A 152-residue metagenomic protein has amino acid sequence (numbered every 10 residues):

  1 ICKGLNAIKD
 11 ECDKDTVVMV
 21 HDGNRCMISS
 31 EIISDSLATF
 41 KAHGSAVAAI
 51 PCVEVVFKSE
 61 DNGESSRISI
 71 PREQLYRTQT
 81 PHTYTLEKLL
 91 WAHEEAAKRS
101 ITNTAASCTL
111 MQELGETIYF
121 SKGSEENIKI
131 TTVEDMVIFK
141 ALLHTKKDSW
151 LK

Functional and structural regions predicted by a protein language model:
I1-C2, S30-I33, V133: Conserved strand-to-helix beginnings and helix N-cap segments that scaffold or border functional pockets
I1-K14: Short phosphate-binding loop-to-helix
G4, D22, P51, T85 (+1 more regions): Residue-level signal for inorganic ion chemistry
K9-D10, A38-K41, H144: Residue-level signal for alpha-helix termini/capping positions
C12-N24: Short beta-strand-to-loop acidic/aromatic patch adjacent to the donor-nucleotide binding site
M27-S121, K152: Conserved core of the sugar-phosphate nucleotidyltransferase
P51-E54, E125-E126, E134: Glycine-rich beta-alpha junction loops
N127-K152: Hydrophobic helical membrane-anchoring modules
